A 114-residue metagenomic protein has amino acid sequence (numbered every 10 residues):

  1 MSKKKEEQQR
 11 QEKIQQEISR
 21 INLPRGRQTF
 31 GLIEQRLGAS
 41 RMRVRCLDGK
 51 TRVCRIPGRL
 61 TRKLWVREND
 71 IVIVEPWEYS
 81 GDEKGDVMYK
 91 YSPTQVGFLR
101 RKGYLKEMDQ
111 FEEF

Functional and structural regions predicted by a protein language model:
K3-T29: Short boundary/loop segments of OB/S1/cold-shock single-stranded nucleic-acid-binding domains
T29-Q35: N-terminal, positively charged regions that mediate nucleic acid binding
Q35, C46, P76, Y89-Y91: Flexible glycine-/small-residue-rich
A39-V44: Short aromatic-glycine-enriched beta-strand elements
D48-G58: Short, structured beta-strand/loop micro-motifs enriched in basic residues and often containing a Trp
L60-I73: Short nucleic-acid-contacting surface segments enriched for D/E, G, S/T with interspersed K/R
E78-L105: OB-fold/S1-family single-stranded nucleic acid-binding modules
K102-F114: Helix-rich terminal scaffold detector
